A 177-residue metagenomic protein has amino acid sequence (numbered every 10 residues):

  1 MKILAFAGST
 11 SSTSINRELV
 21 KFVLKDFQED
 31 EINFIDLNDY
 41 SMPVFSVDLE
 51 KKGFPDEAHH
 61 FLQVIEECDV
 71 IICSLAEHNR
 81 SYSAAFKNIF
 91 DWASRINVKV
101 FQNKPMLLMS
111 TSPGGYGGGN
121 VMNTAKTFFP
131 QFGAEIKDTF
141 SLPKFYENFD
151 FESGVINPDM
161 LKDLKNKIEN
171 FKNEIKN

Functional and structural regions predicted by a protein language model:
M1-D91, R95, F151-N177: N-terminal beta1-alpha1-beta2 submodule of the flavodoxin-like/Rossmannoid cofactor-binding fold
A7, S110, Y146: Short, histidine-centered active-site or binding-site loop motifs used for metal coordination, general acid-base
K21-F22, Y82, Y116, N123 (+3 more regions): Alpha-helix termini
V98-Q102: Short, conserved loop/helix-junction motifs that constitute active-site signature segments in enzyme catalytic cores
P105-P143: Short, glycine-/small-residue-rich phosphate/pyrophosphate-handling segment
L142-G154: Short helix/strand-capping connector loops at secondary-structure junctions
